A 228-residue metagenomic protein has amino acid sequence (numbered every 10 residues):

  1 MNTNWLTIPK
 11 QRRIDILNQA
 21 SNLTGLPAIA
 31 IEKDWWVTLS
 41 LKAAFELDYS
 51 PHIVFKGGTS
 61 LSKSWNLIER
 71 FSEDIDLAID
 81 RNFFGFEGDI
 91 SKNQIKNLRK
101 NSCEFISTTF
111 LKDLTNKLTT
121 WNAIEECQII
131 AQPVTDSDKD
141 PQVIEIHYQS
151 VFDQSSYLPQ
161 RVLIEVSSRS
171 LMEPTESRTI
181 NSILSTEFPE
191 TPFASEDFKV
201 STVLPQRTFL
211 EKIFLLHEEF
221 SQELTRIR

Functional and structural regions predicted by a protein language model:
M1-L39, G85-R99: N-terminal regions immediately upstream of nucleotidyltransferase
L6-I16, I75-I90, S182-P189, F209-L215: Short, compositionally biased low-complexity segments
S21-N22, E46, S62-S64, D153 (+1 more regions): Generic hydrophobic alpha-helical membrane-segment signal
A28-I29, A43-L47, I68-E69, F152-Q154: Short secondary-structure boundary/capping segments within folded domains
T38-K42, N97-R228: Catalytic cores of NTP-dependent nucleotidyl/adenyl transfer enzymes across multiple folds
F45-E87: Active-site nucleotide-donor binding segment shared across nucleotidyl transfer reactions
